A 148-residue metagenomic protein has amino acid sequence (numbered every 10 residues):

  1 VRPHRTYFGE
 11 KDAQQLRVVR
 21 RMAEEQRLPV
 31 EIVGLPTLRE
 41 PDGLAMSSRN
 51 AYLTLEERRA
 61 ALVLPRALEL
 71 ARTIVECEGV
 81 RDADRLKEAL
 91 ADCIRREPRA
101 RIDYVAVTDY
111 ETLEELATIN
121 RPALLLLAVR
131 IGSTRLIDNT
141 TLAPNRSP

Functional and structural regions predicted by a protein language model:
V1-Y7: Divalent-metal (Mg2+/Mn2+/Ca2+)-assisted nucleotide/phosphate chemistry catalytic cores
R5, D12-D103, T108: Glycine-rich, Lys/Arg-enriched anion-binding loops that position phosphate/diphosphate groups for phosphoryl
G9-E10, I137: Active-site flanking residues adjacent to catalytic metal/cofactor-binding acidic residues
E10-K11, V129: Fold-independent oxyanion-binding glycine-rich loops and adjacent beta-strand/coil segments at enzyme active sites
E88-P148: Phosphate/ribose-recognition catalytic cores of enzymes acting on nucleotide-derived substrates
